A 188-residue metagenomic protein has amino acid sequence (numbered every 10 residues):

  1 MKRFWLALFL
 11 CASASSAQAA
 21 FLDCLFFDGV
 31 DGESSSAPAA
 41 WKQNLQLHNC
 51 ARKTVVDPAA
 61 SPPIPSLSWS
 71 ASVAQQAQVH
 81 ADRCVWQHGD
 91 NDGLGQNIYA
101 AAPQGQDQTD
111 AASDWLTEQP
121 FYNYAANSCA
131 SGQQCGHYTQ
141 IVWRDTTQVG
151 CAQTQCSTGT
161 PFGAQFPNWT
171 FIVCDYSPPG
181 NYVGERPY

Functional and structural regions predicted by a protein language model:
W5-S13: Bacterial N-terminal signal peptides
Q18, D23-D31: Ser/Thr-rich, Pro/Gly/Ala-heavy low-complexity intrinsically disordered linkers and tails of secreted extracellular
S35-G95: Short, well-ordered surface patches within globular domains
H88, Y99, Y138-V142: A structural signal for short loop-to-beta-strand junctions that line the ligand-binding cleft of periplasmic/secreted
Q96-A102, Y176: Well-structured core secondary-structure elements of compact alpha/beta domains
G105-Y188: Disulfide-stabilized extracellular recognition modules
